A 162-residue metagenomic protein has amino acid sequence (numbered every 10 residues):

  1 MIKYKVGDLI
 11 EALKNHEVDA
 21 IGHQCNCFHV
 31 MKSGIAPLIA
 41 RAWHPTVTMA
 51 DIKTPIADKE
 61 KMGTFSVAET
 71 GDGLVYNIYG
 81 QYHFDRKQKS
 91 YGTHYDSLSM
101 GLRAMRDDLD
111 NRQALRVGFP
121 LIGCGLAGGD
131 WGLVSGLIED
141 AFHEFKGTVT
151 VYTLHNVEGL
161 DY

Functional and structural regions predicted by a protein language model:
M1-Y162: Macrodomain-like recognition of ADP-ribose-binding/processing modules
